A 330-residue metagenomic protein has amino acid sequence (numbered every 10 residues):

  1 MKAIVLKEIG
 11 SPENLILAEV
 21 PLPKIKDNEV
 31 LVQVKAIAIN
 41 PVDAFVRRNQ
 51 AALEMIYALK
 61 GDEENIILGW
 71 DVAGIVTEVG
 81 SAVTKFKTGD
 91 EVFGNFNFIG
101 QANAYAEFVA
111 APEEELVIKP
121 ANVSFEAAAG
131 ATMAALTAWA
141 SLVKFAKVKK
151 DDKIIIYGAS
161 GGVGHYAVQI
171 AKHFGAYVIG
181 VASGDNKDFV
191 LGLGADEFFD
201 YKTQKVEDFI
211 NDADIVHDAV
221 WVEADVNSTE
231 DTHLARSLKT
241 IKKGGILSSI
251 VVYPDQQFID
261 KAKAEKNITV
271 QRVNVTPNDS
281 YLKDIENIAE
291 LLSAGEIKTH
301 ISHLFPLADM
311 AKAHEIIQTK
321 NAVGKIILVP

Functional and structural regions predicted by a protein language model:
S11-E13, V20-A73: N-terminal glycine-rich beta->alpha transition that marks the start or flank of a dinucleotide-binding site
D71-F98: A glycine-/small-residue-rich N-terminal strand-loop-strand element that serves as the cofactor-binding glycine loop
A129-D200: Mid-domain Rossmann-like dinucleotide-binding core that forms the NAD(H)/NADP(H) cofactor-binding site
D208-I215: A short acidic, Gly/Pro-enriched loop at the edge of an enzyme's catalytic core that lines a small-molecule cofactor
A224-E296, P330: Glycine-rich phosphate-binding loop and adjacent beta-alpha segment of Rossmann(oid) nucleotide-cofactor-binding
S280-P330: C-terminal hydrophobic helical "lid"/dimerization subdomain of Rossmann-like NAD(P)H-dependent oxidoreductases
